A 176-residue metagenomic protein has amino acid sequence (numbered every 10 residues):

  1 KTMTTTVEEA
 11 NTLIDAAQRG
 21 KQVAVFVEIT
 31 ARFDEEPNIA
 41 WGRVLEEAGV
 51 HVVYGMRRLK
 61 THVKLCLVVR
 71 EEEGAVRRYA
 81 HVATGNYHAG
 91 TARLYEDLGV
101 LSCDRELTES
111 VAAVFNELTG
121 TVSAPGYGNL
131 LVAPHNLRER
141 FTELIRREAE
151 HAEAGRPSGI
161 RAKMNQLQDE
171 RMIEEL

Functional and structural regions predicted by a protein language model:
K1-L176: Charged, low-complexity intrinsically disordered terminal segments
